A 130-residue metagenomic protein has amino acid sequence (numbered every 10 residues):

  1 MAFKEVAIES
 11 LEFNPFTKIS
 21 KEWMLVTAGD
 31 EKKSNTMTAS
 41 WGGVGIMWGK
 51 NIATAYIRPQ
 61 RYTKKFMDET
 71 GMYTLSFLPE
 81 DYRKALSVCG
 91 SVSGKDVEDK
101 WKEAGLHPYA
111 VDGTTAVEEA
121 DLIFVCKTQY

Functional and structural regions predicted by a protein language model:
M1-Y130: Active-site-proximal mixed secondary-structure blocks
